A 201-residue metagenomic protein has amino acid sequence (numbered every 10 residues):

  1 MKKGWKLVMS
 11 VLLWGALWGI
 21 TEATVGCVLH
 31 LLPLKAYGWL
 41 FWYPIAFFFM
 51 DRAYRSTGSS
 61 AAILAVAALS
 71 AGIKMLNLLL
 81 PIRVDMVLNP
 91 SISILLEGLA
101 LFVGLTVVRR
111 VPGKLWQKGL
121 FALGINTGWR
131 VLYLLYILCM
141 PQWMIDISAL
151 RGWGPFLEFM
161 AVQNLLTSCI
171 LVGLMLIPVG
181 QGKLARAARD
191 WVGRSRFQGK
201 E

Functional and structural regions predicted by a protein language model:
K2-A61: Hydrophobic transmembrane alpha-helices
K6-L17, G38, W42, A61-V66 (+6 more regions): Alpha-helical transmembrane segments of integral membrane proteins
W18-V25, A68-L79, I125-L134: Aromatic-anchored segments of alpha-helical transmembrane domains
A23-H30, I73-V84, F159-L166, I177-G182: Transmembrane helix-loop junctions in multi-pass membrane proteins
K35, V111-E201: Membrane-embedded alpha-helical hairpins and interfacial helices in multi-pass inner-membrane proteins
Y37-A100: Alpha-helical membrane segments and adjacent membrane-interface helices in multi-pass membrane proteins
R52-T57, V103-R110, G180: Structural signal for the C-terminal ends of transmembrane alpha-helices and the immediately following loop
L88-G119: Cytoplasmic juxtamembrane interface segments
